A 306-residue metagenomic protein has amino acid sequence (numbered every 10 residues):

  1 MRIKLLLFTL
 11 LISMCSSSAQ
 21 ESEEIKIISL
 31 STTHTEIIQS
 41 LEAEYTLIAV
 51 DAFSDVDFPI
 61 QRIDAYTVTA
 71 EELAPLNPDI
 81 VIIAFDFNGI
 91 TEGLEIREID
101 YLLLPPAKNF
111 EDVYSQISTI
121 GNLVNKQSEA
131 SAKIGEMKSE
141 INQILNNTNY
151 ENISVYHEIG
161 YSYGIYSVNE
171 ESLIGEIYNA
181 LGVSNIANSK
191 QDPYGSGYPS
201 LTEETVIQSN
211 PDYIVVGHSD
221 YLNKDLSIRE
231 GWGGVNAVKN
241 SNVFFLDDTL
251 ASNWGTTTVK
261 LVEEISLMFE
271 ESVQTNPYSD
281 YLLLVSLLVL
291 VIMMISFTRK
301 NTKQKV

Functional and structural regions predicted by a protein language model:
K4-M14: Sec-dependent N-terminal signal peptides
E23-L41, E129-S184: Basic- and aromatic-lined ligand-binding clefts that recognize polyanionic substrates
I25-K26, L30, G89, N109-N125 (+4 more regions): Structured C-terminal subdomain patch of bacterial secreted/periplasmic proteins
I25-N88, I99, V183-S189: A short, structured surface patch at a secondary-structure boundary
F53-V56, D86, I90-T91, E95-T119 (+1 more regions): Flexible loop/hinge segments that line or gate small-molecule binding clefts
A70-N77, R97, P199-N210: Short helices/loops that flank or line small-molecule/ion binding pockets
E271-M294: C-terminal cell-surface addressing/anchoring modules of secreted/extracellular proteins
I292-V306: C-terminal membrane-anchoring or membrane-association module
